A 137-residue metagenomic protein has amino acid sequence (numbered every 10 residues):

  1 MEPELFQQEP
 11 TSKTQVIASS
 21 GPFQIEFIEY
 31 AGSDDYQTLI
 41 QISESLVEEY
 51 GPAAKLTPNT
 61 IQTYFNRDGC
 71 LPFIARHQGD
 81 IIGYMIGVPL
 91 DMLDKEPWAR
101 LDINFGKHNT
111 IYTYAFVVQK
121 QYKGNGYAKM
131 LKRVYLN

Functional and structural regions predicted by a protein language model:
E4-T60, R67, P72-H77, I81-I82: Short amphipathic alpha-helix that is part of the acyltransferase structural core
Q41, P52, T63, P89 (+1 more regions): GNAT-family acyltransferases
E48, Y122-K123: Residues in soluble alpha-helical coiled-coils and helical-bundle/repeat scaffolds
T60-Q62, L71-P72, W98-I103: Short secondary-structure capping micro-motifs at structural edges
D80, Q121-Y122: A short, structured loop/turn motif at beta-sheet edges
I81-A115: Conserved acyl-donor/pantetheine-binding loop and adjacent beta-alpha core of acyl/acetyltransferases and related
Y114-V118, G124-N137: Conserved acetyl-CoA-binding loop-helix of GNAT-fold acetyltransferases
